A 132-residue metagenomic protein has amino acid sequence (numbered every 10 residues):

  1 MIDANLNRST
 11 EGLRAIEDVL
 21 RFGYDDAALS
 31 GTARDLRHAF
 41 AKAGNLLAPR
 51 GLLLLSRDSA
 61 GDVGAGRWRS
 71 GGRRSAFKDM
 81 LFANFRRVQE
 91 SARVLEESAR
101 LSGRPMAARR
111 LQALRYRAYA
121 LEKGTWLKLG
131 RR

Functional and structural regions predicted by a protein language model:
M1-L6, E11-R132: Structural preference for solvent-exposed beta-strand-turn elements and adjacent flexible terminal/loop segments within
